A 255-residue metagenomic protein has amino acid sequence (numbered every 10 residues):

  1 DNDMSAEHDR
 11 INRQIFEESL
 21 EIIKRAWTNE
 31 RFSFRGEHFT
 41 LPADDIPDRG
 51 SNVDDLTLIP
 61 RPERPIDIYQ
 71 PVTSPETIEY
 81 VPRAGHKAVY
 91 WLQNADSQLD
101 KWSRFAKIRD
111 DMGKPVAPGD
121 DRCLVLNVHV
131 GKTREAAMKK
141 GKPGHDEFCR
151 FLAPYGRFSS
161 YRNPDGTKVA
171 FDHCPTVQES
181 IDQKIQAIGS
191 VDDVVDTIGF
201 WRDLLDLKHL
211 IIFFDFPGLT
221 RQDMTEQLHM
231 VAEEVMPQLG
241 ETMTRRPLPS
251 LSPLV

Functional and structural regions predicted by a protein language model:
D1-E7, R83: Acidic/polar active-site rim loop that often engages polyanionic ligands
D9-T57, D96-L207, M236, G240-V255: An alpha-helical appendage that flanks or caps ligand/catalytic pockets
G36-F39, T73, I212-F216: Short, well-ordered beta-to-alpha junction loops that form the rim of enzyme active sites and present histidine/acidic
P60-D67: A local structural motif
I68-P71, H86-Y90, D120-N127, L210-I212: Hydrophobic faces of well-ordered beta-strands that scaffold small-molecule active sites in alpha/beta enzyme cores
P71-S97, K101: A conserved active-site cap/scaffold subdomain adjacent to cofactor or substrate pockets
L92-A95, F213-M224: Glycine-rich, proline-tolerant flexible connector loops at the mouths of alpha/beta enzymes
T133-A136, T220-M230: Short glycine/threonine-rich loop-to-helix capping motif typified by GTGT followed within a few residues by an Asp-Pro
